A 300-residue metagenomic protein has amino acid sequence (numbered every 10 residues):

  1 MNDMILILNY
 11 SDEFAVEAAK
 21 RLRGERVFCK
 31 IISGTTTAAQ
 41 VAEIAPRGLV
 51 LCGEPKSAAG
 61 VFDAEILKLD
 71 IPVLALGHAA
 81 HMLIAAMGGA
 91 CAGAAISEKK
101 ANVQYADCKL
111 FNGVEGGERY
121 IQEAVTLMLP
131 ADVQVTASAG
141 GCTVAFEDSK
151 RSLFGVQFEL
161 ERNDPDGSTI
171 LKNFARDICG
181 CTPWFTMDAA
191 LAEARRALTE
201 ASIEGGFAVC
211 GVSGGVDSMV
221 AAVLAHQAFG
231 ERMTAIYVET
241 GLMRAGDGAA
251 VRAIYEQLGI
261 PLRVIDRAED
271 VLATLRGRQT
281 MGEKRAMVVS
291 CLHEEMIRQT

Functional and structural regions predicted by a protein language model:
M1-L51, L67-L69, A85-T300: RNA-binding accessory domains that recognize and position tRNA/RNA substrates
T37, K56, A79-A80: Alpha-helix capping/helix-boundary segments
P55-F62: Glycine/threonine-rich flexible loop motifs
F62, L69, H78-A79, K99: Generic hydrophobic, aliphatic-rich segments that mediate packing or membrane embedding
A75, A79, I84, G88: Gly/Ala-rich beta-loop-alpha elbow adjacent to hydrolase catalytic centers
